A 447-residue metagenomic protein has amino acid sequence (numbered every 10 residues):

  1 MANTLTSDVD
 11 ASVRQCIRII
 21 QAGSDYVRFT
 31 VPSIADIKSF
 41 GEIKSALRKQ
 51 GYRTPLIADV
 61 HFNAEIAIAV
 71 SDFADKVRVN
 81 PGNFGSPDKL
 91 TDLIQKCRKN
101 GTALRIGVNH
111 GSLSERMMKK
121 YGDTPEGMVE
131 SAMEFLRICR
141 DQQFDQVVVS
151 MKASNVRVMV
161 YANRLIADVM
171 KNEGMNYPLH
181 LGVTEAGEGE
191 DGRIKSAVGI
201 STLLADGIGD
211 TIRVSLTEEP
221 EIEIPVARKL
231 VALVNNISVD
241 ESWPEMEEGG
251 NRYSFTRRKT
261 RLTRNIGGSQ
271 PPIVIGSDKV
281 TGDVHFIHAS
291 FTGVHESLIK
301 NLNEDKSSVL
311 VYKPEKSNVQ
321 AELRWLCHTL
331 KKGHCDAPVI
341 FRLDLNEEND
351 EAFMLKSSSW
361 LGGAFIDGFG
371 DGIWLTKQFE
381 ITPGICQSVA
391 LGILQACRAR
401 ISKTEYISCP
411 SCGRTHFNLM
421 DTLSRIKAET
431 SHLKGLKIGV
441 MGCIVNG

Functional and structural regions predicted by a protein language model:
M1-R14, T30, T54-F62, G82 (+5 more regions): Active-site mouth loops of central-metabolism enzymes
N3, D8, I20-L47, P81-G85 (+2 more regions): Glycine-rich, proline-tolerant flexible connector loops at the mouths of alpha/beta enzymes
S7-R18, F62-I68, A132, S196-I200 (+1 more regions): Short, acidic/polar
R28, R78, R105, I212-R213 (+2 more regions): Conserved beta-strand positions in the central sheet of alpha/beta enzyme cores
I34-A58, L93-L104, I166-M175, N235-V239 (+2 more regions): Alpha-helix-loop-beta-strand connector modules within alpha/beta enzyme cores
R48, V77-N80, R98, V108-P125: Acidic, glycine-enriched active-site microenvironments
P55-L56, H61-R105: Hydrophobic or amphipathic alpha-helical targeting/insertion segments
N109, M117-R261, N303-V440: Catalytic alpha/beta core domains of metabolic enzymes, predominantly
